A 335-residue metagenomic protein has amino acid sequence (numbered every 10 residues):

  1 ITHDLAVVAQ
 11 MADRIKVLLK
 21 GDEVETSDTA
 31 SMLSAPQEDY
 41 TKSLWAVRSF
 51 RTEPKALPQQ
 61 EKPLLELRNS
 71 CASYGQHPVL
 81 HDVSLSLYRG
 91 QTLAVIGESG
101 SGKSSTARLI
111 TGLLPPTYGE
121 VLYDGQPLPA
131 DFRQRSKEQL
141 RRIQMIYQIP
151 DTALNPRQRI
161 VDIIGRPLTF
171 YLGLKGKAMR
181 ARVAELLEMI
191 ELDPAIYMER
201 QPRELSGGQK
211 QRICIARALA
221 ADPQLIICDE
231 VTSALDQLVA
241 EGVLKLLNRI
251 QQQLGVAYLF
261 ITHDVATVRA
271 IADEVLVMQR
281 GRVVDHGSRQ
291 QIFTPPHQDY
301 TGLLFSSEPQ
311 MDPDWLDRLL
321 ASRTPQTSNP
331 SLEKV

Functional and structural regions predicted by a protein language model:
V8-Q10, V268-A270: A short, surface-exposed alpha-helical micro-motif characterized by mixed small hydrophobic and charged/polar residues
E23-S27, A35, V283-G287, P295: ABC ATPase "signature
T111: Helix-to-loop junction immediately C-terminal to a conserved catalytic motif
G119-A130, Q139: Conserved ABC transporter NBD signature motif
Q201-L205, Q209: Conserved ABC ATPase signature
D222: Conserved catalytic motifs of ABC-family nucleotide-binding domains
